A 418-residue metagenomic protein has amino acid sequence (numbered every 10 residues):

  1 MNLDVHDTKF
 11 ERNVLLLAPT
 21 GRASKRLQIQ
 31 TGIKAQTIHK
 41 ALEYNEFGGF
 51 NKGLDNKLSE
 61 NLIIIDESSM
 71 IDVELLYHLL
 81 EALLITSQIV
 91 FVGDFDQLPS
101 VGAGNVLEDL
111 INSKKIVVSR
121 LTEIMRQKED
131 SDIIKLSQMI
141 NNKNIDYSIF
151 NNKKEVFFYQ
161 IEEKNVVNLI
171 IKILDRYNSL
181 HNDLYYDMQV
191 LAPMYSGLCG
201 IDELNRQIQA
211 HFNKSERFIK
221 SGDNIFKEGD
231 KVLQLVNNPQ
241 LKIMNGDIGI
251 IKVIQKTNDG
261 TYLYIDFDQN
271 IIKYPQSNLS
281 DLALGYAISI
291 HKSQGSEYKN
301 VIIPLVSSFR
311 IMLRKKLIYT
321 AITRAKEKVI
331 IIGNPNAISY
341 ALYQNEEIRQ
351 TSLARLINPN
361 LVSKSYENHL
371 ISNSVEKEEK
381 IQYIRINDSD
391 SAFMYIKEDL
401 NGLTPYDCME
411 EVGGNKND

Functional and structural regions predicted by a protein language model:
M1-F150: ASCE P-loop NTPase helicase motor core
V5-D7, F95-V232, N238-L241: Conserved helicase motor core of P-loop NTPases
E43-N51, N213-R217, M312: Short gly/ser/thr-rich secondary-structure transition/capping motifs
L62-D66, V90, L191, L233 (+1 more regions): Structural motif
L84, I225-E228, M244, S293: Residue-level recognition of short, solvent-exposed, well-ordered loop/turn junctions that link secondary-structure
M244-I254: Short beta-strand-centered aromatic/proline hotspots
V253-N258, Y262-D418: C-terminal accessory regions
